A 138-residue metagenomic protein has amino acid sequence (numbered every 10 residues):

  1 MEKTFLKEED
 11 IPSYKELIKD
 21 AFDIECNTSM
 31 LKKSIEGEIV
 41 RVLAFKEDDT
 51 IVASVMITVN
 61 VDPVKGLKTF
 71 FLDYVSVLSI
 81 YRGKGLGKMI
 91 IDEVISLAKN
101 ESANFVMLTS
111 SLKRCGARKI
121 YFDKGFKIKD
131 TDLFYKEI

Functional and structural regions predicted by a protein language model:
F5-L67, D73: Acetyl-CoA-dependent GNAT
N60-D62, I80, K113-C115: Short coil/turn motifs at secondary-structure junctions
V75-V77, S110: Hydrophobic adenine-recognition pocket in adenosine-nucleotide-binding enzymes
V77, G83-S96, K119, D123: Conserved acetyl-CoA-binding loop-helix of GNAT-fold acetyltransferases
K88, L112-D130, Y135-K136: Conserved active-site alpha-helix within GNAT-family acetyltransferase domains
I91, A98-S110: Conserved GNAT acetyl-CoA-binding A-motif
